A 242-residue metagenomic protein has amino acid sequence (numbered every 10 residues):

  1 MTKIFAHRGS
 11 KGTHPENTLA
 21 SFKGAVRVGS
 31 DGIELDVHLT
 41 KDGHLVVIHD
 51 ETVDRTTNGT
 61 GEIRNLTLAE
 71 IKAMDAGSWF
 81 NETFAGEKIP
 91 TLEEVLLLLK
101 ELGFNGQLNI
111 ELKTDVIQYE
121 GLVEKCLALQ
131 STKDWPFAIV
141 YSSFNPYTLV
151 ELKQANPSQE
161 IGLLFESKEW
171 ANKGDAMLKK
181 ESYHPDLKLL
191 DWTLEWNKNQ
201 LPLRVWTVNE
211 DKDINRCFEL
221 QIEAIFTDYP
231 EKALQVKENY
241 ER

Functional and structural regions predicted by a protein language model:
M1-R242: Phosphate-group recognition and catalysis centered on beta-loop-alpha active-site segments
